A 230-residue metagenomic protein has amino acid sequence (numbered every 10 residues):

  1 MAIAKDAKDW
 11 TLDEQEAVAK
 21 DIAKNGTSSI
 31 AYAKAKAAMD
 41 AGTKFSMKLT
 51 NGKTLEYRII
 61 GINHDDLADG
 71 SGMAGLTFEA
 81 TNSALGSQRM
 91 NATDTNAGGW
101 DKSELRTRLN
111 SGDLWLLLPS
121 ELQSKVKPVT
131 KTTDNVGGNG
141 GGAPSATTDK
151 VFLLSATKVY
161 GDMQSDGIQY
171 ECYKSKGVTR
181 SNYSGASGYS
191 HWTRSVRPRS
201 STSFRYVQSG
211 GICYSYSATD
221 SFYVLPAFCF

Functional and structural regions predicted by a protein language model:
M1-F230: Collagenous Gly-X-Y triple-helix signature in extracellular proteins
